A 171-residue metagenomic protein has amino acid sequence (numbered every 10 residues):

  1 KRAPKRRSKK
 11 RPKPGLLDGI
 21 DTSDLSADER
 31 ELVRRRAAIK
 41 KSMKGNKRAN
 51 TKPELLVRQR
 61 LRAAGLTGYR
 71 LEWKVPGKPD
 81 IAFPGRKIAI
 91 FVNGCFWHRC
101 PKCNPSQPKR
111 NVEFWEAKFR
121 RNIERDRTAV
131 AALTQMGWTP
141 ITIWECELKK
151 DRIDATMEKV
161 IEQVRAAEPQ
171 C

Functional and structural regions predicted by a protein language model:
A3-T142, C146-C171: Nucleic-acid endo/exonuclease domains
